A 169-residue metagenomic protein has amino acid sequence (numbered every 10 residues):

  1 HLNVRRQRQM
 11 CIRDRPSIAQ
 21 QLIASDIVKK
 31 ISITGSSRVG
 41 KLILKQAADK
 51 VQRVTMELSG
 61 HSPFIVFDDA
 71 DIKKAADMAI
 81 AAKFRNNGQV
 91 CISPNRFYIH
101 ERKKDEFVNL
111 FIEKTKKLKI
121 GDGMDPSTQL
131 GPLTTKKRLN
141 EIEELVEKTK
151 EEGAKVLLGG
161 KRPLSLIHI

Functional and structural regions predicted by a protein language model:
H1-I12, I167-I169: Single conserved hydrophobic/aromatic residue that forms the stacking wall/gate of nucleotide- or nucleobase-binding
V4, A24, K45-D49: Solvent-exposed polar/charged
R6, R13-S17, F67-A70: ATP-dependent adenylate-forming carboxylate-activation enzymes
Q7, I27-V28, K50, S93: Short loop/turn motifs at secondary-structure junctions
R13-K29: A structured beta-alpha segment of the ubiquitous adenosine-cofactor-binding alpha/beta core
K30-T34: Periplasmic-binding protein-like
S36-I167: ALDH superfamily catalytic-core signature
